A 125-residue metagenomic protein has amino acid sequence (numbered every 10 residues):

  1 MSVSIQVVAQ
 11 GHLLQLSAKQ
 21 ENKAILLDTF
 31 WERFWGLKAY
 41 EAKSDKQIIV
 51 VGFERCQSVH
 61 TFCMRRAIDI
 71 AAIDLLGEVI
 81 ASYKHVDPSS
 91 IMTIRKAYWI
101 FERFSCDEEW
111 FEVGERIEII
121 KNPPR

Functional and structural regions predicted by a protein language model:
M1-R125: Compact, glycine-rich, soluble single-domain proteins
